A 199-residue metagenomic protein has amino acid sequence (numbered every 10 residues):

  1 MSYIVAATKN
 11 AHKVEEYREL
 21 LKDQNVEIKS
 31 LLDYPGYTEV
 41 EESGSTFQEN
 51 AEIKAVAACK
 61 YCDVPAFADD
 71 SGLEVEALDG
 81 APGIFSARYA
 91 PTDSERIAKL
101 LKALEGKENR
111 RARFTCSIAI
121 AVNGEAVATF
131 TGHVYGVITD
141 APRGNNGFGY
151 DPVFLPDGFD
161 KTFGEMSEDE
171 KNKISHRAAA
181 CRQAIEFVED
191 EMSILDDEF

Functional and structural regions predicted by a protein language model:
S2-V5, A11-F199: Anionic-ligand binding patches
